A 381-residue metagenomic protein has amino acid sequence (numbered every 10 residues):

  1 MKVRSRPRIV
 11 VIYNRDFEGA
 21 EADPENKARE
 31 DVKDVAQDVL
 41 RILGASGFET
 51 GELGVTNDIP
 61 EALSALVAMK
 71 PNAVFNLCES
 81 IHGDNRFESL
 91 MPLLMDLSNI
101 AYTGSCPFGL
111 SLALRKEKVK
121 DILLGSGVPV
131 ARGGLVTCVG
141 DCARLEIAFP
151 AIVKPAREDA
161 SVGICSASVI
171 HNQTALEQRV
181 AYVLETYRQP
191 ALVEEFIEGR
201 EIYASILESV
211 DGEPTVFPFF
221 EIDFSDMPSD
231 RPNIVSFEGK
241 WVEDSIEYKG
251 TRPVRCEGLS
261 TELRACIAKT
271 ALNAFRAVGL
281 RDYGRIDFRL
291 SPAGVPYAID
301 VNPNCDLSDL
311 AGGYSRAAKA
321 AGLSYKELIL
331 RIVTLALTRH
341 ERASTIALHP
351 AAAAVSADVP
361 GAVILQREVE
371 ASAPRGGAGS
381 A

Functional and structural regions predicted by a protein language model:
M1-A101, P107-F108, L112-L114, K118 (+5 more regions): ATP-binding N-terminal substructure of ATP-dependent carboxylate-amine bond-forming enzymes
K2-Y13, L66-K70, S111-L192, I197-R200 (+1 more regions): Active-site nucleotide/adenylate-binding loops and adjacent lid/helix of ATP-dependent enzymes
E18-G19, I59, C142, D159 (+3 more regions): Flexible, glycine-rich phosphate/dinucleotide-binding loops and adjacent beta-alpha linkers at cofactor/substrate
A20-E25, V162-C165, A311-Y314: Short acidic, glycine/proline-rich loop/turn micro-motifs
T50, A101-Y102, V130, A151 (+1 more regions): Hydrophobic beta-strand scaffold residues
I122-L124, E257-A381: ATP-dependent carboxylate activation and anion-phosphoryl transfer catalytic cores that bind Mg-ATP to form
Q173-K269, P292-Y297: Phosphate-binding site of ATP-dependent enzymes
